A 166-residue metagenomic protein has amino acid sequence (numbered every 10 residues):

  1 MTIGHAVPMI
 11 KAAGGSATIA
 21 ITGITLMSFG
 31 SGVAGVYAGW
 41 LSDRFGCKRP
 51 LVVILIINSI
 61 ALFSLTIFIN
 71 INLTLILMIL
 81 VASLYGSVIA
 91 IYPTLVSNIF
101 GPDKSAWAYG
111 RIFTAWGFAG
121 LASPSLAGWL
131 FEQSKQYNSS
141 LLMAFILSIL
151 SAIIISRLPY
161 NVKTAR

Functional and structural regions predicted by a protein language model:
M1-A38, S123: Extracytoplasmic gate region of multi-pass secondary transporters
I10-K11, L41-S42, A127-K135: Interfacial helix-cap and linker-helix signal at transmembrane-aqueous boundaries of multi-pass secondary transporters
R44-L55: Cytoplasmic membrane-interface "Motif A"-like loop-to-helix N-cap segments of 12-TM Major Facilitator Superfamily
I57-I69: C-terminal ends and interior cores of transmembrane alpha-helices in multi-pass membrane transporters/permeases
I67-L77: Helix-loop junctions at membrane interfaces in 12-TM secondary transporters
S87-F100: Intracellular juxtamembrane helix-capping segments at the cytosolic ends of symmetry-related transmembrane helices
F100-S134: A late C-terminal transmembrane helix in Major Facilitator Superfamily
F145-R166: Multi-pass alpha-helical transporter architecture, strongest for 12-TM Major Facilitator/SLC carriers used
